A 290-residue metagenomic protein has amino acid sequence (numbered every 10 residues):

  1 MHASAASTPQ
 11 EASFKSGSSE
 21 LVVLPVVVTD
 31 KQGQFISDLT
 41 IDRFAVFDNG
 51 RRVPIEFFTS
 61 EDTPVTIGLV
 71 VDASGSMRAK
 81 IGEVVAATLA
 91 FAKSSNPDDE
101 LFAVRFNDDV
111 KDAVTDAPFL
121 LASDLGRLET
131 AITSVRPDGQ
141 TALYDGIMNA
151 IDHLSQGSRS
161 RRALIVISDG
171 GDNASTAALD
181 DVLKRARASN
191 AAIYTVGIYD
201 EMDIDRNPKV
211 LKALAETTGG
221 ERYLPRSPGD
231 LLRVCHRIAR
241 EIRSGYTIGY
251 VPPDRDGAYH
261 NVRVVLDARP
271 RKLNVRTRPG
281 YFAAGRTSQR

Functional and structural regions predicted by a protein language model:
M1-R290: Scaffold/interface architecture of coatomer-like assemblies
